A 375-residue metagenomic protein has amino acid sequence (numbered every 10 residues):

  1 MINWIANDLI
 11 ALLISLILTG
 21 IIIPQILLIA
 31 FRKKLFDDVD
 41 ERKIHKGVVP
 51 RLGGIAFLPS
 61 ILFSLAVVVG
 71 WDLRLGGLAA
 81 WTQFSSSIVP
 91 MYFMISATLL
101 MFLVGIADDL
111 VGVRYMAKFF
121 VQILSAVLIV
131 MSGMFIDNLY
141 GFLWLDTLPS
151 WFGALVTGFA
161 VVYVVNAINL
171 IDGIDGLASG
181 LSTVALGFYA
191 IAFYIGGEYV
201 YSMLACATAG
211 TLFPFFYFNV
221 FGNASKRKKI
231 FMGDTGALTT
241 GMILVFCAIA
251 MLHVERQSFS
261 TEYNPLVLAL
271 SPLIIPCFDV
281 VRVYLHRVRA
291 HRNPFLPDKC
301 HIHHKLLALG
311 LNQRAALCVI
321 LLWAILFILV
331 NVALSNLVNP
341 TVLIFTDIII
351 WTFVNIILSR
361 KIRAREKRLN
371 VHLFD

Functional and structural regions predicted by a protein language model:
I2-V280: "…together with the soluble PPM/PP2C metallo-phosphatase catalytic core" -> "…together with the soluble PPM/PP2C
L252-D375: C-terminal membrane-associated helical module and adjoining short loops/tails
